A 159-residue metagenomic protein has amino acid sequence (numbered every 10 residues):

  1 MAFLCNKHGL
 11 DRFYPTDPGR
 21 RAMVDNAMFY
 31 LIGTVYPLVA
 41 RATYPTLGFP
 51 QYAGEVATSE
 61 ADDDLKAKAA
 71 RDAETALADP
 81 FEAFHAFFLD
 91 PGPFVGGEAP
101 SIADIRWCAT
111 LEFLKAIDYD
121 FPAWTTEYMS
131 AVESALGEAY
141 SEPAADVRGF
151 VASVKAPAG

Functional and structural regions predicted by a protein language model:
M1-A67, D90: GST-like domain detector, emphasizing the conserved glutathione-binding G-site in the N-terminal thioredoxin-like
M1-C5, D25-M28, F81, H85 (+2 more regions): Non-transmembrane alpha-helical segments in soluble domains of secreted/periplasmic/extracellular proteins
F13, A67-E74, F94, K115-F121: Active-site rim elements
R21, E74, P122-T126: Short, structured helix-loop boundary elements
T34, L38-T43, V95-D120, V132: GST superfamily/GST-like fold recognition
A70-F88: Amphipathic alpha-helical packing segments from all-alpha helical-bundle domains
D90, T110-D146: Short His-centered aromatic/hydrophobic patch
S141-G159: C-terminal helix/juxtamembrane-tail motif
